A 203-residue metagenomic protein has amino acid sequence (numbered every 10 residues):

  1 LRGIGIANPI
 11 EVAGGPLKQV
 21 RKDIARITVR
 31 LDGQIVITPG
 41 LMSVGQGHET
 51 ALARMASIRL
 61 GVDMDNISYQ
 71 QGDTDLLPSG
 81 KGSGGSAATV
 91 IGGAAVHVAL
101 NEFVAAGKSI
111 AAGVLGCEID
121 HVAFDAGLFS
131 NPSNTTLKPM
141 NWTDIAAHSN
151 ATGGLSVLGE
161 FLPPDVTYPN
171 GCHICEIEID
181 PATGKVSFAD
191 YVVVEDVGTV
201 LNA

Functional and structural regions predicted by a protein language model:
L1-A203: Cofactor-binding beta-sheet edge motifs in enzyme active sites
